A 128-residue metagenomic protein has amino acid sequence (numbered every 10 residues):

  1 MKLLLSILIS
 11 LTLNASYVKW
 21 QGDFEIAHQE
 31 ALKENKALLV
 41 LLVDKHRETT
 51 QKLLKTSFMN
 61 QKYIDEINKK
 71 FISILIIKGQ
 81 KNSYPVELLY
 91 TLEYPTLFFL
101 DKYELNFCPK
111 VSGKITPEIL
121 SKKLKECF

Functional and structural regions predicted by a protein language model:
L3-N14: Sec-dependent N-terminal signal peptides
L13-A15, K70-F71: Short, basic, glycine/proline-bearing loop/turn elements
S16-Q21: Cleaved targeting-peptide boundary
G22-M59: Local sequence-structure signature of Cys/Sec-based thiol-disulfide redox active-site neighborhoods
F24-E30, K55-F128: Thioredoxin-like thiol-disulfide oxidoreductase module
